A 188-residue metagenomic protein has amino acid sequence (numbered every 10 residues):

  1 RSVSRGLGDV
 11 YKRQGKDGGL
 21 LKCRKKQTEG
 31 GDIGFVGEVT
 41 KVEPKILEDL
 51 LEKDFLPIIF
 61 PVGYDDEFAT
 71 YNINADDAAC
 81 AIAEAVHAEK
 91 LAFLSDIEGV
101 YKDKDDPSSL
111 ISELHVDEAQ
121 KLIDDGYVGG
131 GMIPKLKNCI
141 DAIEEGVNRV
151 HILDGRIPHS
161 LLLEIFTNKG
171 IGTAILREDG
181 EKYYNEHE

Functional and structural regions predicted by a protein language model:
R1-Y11: Single conserved hydrophobic/aromatic residue that forms the stacking wall/gate of nucleotide- or nucleobase-binding
Q14: Surface-exposed loop and adjacent secondary-structure segments within mature catalytic domains
D17-L56, F60-E188: Active-site phosphate/oxyanion-binding loops
